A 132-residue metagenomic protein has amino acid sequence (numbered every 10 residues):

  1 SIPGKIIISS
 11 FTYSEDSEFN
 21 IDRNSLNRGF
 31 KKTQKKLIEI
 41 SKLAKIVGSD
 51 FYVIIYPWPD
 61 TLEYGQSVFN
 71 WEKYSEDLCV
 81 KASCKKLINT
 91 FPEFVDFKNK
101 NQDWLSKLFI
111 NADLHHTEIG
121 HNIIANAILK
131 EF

Functional and structural regions predicted by a protein language model:
S1-V80, C84-K85, T90-K100: Serine-dependent acyl-ester chemistry module
D16, S83, S106-K107, H115: Generic secretory/membrane-interface signal
I21, Q102-N111: Short glycine/proline- and charge-enriched loop/turn segments that cap or connect secondary-structure elements
Y64, D103-L105, E131: Hydrophobic alpha-helical segments
L108-F132: Histidine-centered active-site loop/cap adjacent to the catalytic His in serine esterases/O-acetyl transfer systems
